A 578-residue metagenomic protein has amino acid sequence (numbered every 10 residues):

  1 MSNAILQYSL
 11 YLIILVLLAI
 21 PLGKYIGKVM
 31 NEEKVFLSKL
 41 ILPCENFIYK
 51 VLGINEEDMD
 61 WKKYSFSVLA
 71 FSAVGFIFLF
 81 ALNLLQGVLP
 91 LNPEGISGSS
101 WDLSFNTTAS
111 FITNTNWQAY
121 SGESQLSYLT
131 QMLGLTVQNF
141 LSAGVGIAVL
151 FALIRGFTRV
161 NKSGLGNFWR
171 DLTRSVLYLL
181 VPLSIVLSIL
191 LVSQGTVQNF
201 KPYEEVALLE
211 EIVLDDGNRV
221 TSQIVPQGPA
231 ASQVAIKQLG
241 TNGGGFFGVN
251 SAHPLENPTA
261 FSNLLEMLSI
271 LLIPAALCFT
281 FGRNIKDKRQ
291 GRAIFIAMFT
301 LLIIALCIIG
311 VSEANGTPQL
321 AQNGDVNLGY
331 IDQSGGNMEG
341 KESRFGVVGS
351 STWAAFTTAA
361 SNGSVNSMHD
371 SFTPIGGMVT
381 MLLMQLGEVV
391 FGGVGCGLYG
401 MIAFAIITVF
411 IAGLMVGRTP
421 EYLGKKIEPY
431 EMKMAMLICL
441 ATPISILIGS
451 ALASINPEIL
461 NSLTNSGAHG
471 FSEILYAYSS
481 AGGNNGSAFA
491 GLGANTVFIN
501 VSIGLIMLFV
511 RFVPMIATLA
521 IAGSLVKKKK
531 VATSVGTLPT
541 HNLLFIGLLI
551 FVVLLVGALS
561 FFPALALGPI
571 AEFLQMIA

Functional and structural regions predicted by a protein language model:
M1-A578: Membrane-proximal intracellular helices of multi-pass ion channels
